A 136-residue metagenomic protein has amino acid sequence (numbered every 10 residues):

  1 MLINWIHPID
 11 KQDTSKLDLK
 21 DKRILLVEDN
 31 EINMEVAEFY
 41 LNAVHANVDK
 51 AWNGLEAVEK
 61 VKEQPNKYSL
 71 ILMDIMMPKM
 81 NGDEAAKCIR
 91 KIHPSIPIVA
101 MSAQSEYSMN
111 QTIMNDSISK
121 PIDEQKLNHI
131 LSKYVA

Functional and structural regions predicted by a protein language model:
M1-T14, Q125, I130-Y134: C-terminal catalytic ATP-binding subdomain
E28: Conserved acidic carboxylate
E35-A43: Charged docking surfaces used in two-component/phosphorelay signaling
K50-L70: Acidic, metal-coordinating helix/loop segments flanking the phosphotransfer/catalytic sites of two-component signaling
D74: Active-site residues of response regulator receiver
M77: Receiver (REC) domain active-site loop signature in two-component systems and cognate sites in sensor histidine kinases
M101-A103: Hydrophobic/aromatic residues positioned on beta-strands within the core alpha/beta folds
